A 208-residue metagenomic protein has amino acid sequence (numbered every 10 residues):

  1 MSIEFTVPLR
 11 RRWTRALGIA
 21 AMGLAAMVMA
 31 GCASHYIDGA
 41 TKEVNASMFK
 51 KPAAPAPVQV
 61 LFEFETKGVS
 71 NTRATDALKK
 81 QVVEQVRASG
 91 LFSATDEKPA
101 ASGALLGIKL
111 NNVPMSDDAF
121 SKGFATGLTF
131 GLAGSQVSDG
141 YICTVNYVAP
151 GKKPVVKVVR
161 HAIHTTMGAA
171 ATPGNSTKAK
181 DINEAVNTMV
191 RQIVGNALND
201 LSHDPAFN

Functional and structural regions predicted by a protein language model:
S2-A21: Bacterial N-terminal signal peptides that target proteins for export
I19-M22, L106-D118, T165-M167: Compositionally biased, charge-rich terminal segments
M27-G31: C-terminal motif of bacterial Sec signal peptides marking the signal peptidase cleavage site
C32-L91, S202-N208: A structural "domain/chain start" motif
A40-V44, S138-I142, P154-N208: C-terminal/domain-edge helix-coil "capping" segments
P52-P55, K98-I108, T144-V156: A short, structured loop/turn motif at beta-sheet edges
P57-F62, K98-S116, V190: A short, hydrophobic beta-strand-centered structural micro-motif
K109-P154: Surface-exposed short loop/turn segments
